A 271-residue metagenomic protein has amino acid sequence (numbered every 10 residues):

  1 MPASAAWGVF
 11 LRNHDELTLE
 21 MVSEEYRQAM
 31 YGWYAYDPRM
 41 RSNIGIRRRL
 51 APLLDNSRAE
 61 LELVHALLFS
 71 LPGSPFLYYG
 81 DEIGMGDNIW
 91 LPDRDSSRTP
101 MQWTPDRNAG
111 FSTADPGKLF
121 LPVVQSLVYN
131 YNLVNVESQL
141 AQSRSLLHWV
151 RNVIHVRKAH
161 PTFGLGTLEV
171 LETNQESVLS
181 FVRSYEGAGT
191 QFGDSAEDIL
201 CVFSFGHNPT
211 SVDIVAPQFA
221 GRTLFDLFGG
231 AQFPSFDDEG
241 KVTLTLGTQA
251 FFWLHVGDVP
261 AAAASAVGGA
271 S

Functional and structural regions predicted by a protein language model:
M1-P72, S126-N130, S138, D237-D238: Alpha-amylase-like alpha-glycosidases and glucanotransferases acting on alpha-linked glucans and related
L53-N56, F69-L77, I83-S271: Carbohydrate-interacting/catalytic domains
